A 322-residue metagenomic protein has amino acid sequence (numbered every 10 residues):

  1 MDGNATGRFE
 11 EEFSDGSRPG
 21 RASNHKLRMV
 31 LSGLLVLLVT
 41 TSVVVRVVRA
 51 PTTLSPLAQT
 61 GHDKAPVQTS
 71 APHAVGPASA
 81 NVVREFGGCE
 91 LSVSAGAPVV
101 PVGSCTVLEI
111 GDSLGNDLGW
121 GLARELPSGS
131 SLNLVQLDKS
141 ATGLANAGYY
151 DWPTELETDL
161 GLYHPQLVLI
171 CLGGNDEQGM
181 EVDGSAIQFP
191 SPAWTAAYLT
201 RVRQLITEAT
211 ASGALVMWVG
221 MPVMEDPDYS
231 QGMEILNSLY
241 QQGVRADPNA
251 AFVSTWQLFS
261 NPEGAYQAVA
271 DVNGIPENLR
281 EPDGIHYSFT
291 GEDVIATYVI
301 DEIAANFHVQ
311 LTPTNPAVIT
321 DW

Functional and structural regions predicted by a protein language model:
M1-L108, N306-W322: N-terminal secretory targeting modules
G88, G96-A193, D321: Conserved SGNH/GDSL esterase-like catalytic core that processes O-acyl groups on lipids and polysaccharides
P101, D112-D117, N146-D151, Q188-T200 (+2 more regions): Soluble non-cytosolic domains of exported or imported proteins
N116, W120, R124-P127, T154 (+9 more regions): Solvent-exposed, polar/charged alpha-helical surfaces in well-ordered, non-transmembrane soluble domains, broadly
C171-E177, E181, L205-N237, W256-Q257: Active-site segments of SGNH/GDSL-like serine hydrolases that catalyze O-acetyl group transfer/hydrolysis on lipids
A186-L215, V219, D247-A250: Charged, glycine-enriched surface loops/patches that mediate electrostatic binding to polyanionic ligands
V223-W322: Catalytic His-Asp segment of secreted/periplasmic serine-dependent ester chemistry enzymes
